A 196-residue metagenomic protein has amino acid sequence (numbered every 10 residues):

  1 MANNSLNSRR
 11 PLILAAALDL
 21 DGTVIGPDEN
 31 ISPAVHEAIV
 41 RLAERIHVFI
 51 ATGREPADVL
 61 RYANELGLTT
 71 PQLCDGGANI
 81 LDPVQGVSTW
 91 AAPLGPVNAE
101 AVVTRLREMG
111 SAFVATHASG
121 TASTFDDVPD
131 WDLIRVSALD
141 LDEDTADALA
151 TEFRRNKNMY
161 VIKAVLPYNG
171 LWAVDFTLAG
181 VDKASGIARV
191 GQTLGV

Functional and structural regions predicted by a protein language model:
M1-L18, R41, Q192-V196: Non-catalytic pre-domain segments flanking phosphatase-related domains
A2-R9, L60-E65, A150-R155: Short amphipathic alpha-helices and their capping/turn segments at secondary-structure boundaries
R9-E29, V102: Asp-based phosphoryl-transfer active-site loop
P11-L12, E44, L66-L68, W131 (+1 more regions): Structured loop/turn residues at beta-strand edges in well-structured enzyme cores
L18, I25, L81-D82, L166-Y168: Hydrophobic alpha-helical segments, especially N-terminal targeting/anchoring helices
T23, H47, V87-W90, S137 (+1 more regions): Conserved short-loop catalytic and cofactor-binding motifs
P27-D126: Active-site phosphate-binding/coordination module
R105, M109-V196: Conserved acidic, metal-coordinating active-site core of Asp-based, Mg2+-dependent phosphoryl-transfer enzymes
